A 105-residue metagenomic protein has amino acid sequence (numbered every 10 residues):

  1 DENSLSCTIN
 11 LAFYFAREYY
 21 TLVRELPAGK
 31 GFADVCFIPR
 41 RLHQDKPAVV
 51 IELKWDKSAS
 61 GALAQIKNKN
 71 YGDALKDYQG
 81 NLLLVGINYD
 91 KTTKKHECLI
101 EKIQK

Functional and structural regions predicted by a protein language model:
D1-V23: Acidic-basic catalytic patches of nuclease active cores, encompassing PD-(D/E)XK and other metal-cofactor nuclease
L5, Y14, L26-G31, E52-K54: Active/binding-pocket-proximal capping segment
T8-A16, V35-P39, G72, K95: Generic, well-ordered alpha-helical scaffold segments in large soluble proteins
I9, A33-F37, K46-W55, K69: Conserved catalytic cores of phosphodiester-cleaving nucleases, focusing on short active-site segments
R17-Q44: Active-site metal-binding core of divalent-cation-utilizing nuclease and nuclease-like domains
L26-A28, P39, K54-K57, N88-K91: Short, flexible loop/turn elements at secondary-structure junctions
W55-G72: Mg2+/Mn2+-dependent nuclease catalytic core
A74, Y78-K105: Domain-level recognition of nuclease-like catalytic cores that cleave nucleotide substrates
